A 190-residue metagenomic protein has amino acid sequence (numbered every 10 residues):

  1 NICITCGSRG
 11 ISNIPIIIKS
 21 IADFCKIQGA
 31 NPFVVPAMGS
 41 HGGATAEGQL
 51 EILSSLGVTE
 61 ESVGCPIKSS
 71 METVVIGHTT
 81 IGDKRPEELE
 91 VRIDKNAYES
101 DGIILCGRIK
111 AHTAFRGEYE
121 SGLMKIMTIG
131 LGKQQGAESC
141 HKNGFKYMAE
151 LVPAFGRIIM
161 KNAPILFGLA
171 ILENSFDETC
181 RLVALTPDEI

Functional and structural regions predicted by a protein language model:
N1-L50: N-terminal active-site beta-alpha-beta segment that forms phosphate/nucleotide-binding and substrate-recognition loops
G7, M38, L89, K95 (+1 more regions): Glycine- and other small-residue-rich loops at beta-strand/loop junctions that grip anionic moieties
I11-N13, H41-G43, V75-I76, H112-T113 (+1 more regions): Flexible loop/turn segments at secondary-structure boundaries
S12, E51, A149-P153: N-terminal glycine-rich FAD/FM-binding segment characteristic of electron-transfer flavoproteins
I16-F24, G48-T59, Y119-I129: A glycine- and small-aliphatic-rich helix-loop capping segment at beta-alpha/alpha-beta transitions that lines
F33-H41, V63-V74, G168-N174: Core alpha/beta catalytic barrel or barrel-like domain that forms the active/cofactor pocket in diverse metabolic
G48, I52-E118: An acidic, phosphate/nucleotide-engaging active-site surface
M71, I93-I190: Conserved, well-structured core segments that form the ligand-binding/active-site neighborhood of functional domains
